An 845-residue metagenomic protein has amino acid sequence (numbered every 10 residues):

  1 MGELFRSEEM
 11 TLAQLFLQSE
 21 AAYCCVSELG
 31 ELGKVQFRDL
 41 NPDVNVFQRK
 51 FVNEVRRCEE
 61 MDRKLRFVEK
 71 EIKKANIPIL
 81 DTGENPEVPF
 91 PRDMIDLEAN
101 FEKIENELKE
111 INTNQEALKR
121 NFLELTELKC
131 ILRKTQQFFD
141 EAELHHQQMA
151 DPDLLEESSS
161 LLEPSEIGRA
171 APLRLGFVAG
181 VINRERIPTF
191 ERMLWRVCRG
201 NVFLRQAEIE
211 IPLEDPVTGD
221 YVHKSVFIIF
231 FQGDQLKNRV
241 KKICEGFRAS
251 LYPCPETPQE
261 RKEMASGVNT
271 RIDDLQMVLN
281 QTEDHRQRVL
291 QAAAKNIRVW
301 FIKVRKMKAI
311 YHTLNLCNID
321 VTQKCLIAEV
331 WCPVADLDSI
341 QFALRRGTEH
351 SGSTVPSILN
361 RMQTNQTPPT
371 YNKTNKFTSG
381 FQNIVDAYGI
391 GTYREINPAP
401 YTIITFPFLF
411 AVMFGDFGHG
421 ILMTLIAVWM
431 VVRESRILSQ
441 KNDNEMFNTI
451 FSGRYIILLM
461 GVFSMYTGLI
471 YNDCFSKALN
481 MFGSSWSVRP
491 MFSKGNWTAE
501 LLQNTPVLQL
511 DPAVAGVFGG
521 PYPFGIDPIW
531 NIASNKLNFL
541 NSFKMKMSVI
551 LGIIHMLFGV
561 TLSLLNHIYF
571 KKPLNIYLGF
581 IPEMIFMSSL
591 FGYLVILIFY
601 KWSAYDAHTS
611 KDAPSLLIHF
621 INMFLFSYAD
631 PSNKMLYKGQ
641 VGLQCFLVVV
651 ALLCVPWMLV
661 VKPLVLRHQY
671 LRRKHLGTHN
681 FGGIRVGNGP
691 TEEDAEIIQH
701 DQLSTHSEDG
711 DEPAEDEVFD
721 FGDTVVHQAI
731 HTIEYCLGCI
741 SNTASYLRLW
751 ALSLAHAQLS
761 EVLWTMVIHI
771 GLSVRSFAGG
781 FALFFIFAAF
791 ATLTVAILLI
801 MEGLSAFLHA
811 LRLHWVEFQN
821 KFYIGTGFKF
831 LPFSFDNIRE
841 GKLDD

Functional and structural regions predicted by a protein language model:
M1-T402, F406, F417-H419, M430 (+3 more regions): Long, charged N-terminal accessory/stalk domains
G2-T11, Q18-K34, T189, V299 (+3 more regions): Conserved, carboxylate-rich catalytic/transport cores that coordinate ions
